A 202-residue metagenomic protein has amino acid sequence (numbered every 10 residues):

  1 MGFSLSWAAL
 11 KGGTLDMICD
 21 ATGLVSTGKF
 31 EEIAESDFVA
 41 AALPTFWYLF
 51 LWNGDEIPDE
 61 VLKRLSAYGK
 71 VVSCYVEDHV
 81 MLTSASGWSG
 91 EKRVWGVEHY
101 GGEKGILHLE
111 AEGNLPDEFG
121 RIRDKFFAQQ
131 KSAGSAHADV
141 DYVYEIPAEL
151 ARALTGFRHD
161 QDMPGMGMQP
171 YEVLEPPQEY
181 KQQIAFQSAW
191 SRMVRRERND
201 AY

Functional and structural regions predicted by a protein language model:
M1-G23, R198-Y202: Short, extreme N-terminal segment that most often corresponds to the first beta-strand
S6, S73-V76, L82, A138-E145: Short, flexible coil/linker segments at or flanking structured domains
G13, E56-I57, I146: Short coil/turn linker and secondary-structure boundary residues
I18, V61-L65, A151: Broad structural signal for hydrophobic residues in well-ordered alpha-helices, predominantly aliphatic
S26-K104: Short, intrinsically disordered low-complexity segments
H99-Y202: Long, compositionally biased intrinsically disordered terminal regions
